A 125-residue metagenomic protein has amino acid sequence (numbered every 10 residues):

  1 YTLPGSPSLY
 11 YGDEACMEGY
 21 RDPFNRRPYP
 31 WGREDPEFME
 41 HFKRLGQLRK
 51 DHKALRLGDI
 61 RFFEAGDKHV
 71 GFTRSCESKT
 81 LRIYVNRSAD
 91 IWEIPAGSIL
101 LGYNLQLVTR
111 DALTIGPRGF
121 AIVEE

Functional and structural regions predicted by a protein language model:
T2-L9, D13-E125: Carbohydrate-interacting/catalytic domains
